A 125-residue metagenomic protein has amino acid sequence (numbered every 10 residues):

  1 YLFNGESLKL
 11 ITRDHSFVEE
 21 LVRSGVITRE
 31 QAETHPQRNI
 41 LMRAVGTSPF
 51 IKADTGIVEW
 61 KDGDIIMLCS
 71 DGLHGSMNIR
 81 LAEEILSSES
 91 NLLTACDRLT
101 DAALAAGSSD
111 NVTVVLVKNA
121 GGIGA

Functional and structural regions predicted by a protein language model:
Y1-L2, T12: A short macromolecule-binding patch
L2-F3, N78: Cytochrome P450 core scaffold surrounding the K-helix E-X-X-R motif and the conserved "meander" helix-loop region
F3-S7, N119-A120: Short acidic-glycine loop/turn motifs at beta-strand connectors
E6, R13-D14, A82: Residue-level structural signal for beta-strand termini and adjacent loop
R13-D62: Conserved, helical-rich catalytic subdomain that frames metal- and/or nucleotide-binding sites in enzyme alpha/beta
I40-P49, G56-I85, T100, L104-A106 (+2 more regions): Conserved beta-strand-loop-short alpha-helix elements that form and flank the Mn2+/Mg2+-coordinating active site
S87-A95: Short, charged, surface-exposed loops that flank catalytic or proteolytic processing sites
G122-A125: Intrinsically disordered or compositionally simple regulatory linkers and C-terminal tails in signal-transduction
